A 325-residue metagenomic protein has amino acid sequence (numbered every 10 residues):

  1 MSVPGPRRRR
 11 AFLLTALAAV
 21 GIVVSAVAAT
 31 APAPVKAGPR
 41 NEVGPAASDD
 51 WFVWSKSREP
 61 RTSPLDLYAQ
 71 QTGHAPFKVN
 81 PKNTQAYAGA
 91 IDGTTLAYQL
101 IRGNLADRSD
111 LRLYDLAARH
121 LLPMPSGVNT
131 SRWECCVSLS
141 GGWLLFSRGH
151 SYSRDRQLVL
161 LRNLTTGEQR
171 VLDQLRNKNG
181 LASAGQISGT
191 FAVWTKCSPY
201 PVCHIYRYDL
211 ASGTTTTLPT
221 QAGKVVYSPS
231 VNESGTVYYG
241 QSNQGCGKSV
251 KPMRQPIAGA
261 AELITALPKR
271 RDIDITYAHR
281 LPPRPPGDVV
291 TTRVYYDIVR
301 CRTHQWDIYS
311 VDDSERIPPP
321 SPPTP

Functional and structural regions predicted by a protein language model:
S2-P32: Secretory targeting and sorting signals
A28-A69: An edge-strand/N-cap motif at the start of beta-rich repeat modules
A29-R40, T72-T84, A117-S131, T165-G180 (+3 more regions): Multi-bladed beta-propeller domains
P39-S48, N83-G93, N129-G141, N177-G189 (+2 more regions): Repeated scaffold domains used in trafficking and secretory/extracellular systems, primarily beta-propellers
F52-S55, L96-Q99, W143-R148, A192-T195 (+2 more regions): Residue position within the beta-strands of beta-propeller blades
R58-Y68, R102-R112, G149-L160, Y200-Y206 (+2 more regions): Structural motif
G223-R254: Loop/turn-rich, solvent-exposed surfaces of beta-rich toroidal or solenoidal domains
I273-P325: Blade-level signature of beta-propeller repeat domains, shared across WD40, Kelch, NHL, RCC1 and BNR/Asp-box propellers
